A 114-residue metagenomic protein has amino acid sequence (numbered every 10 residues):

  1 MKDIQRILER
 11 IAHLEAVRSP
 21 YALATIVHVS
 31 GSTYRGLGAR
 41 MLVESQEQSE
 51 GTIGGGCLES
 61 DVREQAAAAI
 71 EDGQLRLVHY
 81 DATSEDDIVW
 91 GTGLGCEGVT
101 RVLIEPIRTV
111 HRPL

Functional and structural regions predicted by a protein language model:
M1-L114: Segments forming oxygen-rich coordination pockets for charged ligands
